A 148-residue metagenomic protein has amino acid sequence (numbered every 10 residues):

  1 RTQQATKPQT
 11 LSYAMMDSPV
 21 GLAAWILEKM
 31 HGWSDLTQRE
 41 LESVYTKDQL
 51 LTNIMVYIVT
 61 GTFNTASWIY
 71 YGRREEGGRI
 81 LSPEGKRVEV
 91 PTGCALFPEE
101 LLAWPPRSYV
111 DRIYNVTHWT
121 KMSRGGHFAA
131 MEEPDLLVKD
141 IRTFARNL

Functional and structural regions predicted by a protein language model:
Q3-L148: C-terminal subdomain of alpha/beta-hydrolase-fold enzymes, centered on the catalytic histidine and its supporting
